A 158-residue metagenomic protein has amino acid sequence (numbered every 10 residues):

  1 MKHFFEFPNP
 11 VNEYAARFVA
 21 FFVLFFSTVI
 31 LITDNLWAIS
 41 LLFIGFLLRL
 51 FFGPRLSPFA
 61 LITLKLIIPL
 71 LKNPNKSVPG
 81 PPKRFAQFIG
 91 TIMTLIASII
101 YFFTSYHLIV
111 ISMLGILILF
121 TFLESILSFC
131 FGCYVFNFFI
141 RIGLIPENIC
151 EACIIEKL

Functional and structural regions predicted by a protein language model:
M1-L158: Membrane-interfacial helix-loop segments of redox and metal-homeostasis proteins, especially TM-loop-TM junctions
